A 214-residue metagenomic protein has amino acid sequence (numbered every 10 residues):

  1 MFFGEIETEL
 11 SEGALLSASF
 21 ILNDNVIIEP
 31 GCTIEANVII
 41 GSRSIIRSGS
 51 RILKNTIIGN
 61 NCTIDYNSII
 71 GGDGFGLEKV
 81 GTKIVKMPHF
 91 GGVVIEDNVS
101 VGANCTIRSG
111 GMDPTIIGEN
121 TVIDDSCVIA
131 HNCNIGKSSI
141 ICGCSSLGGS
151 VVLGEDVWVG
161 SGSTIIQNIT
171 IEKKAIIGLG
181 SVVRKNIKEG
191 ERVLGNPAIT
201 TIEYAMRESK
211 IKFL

Functional and structural regions predicted by a protein language model:
M1-F2: Phosphate-bearing ligand-interacting subdomains that bind or position ATP/ADP/UDP/GDP/NAD(P) or nucleotide-linked
E5-I6: Short, flexible, solvent-exposed loop/turn segments with mixed acidic/basic and small polar residues
E9-T200: Structural signal for interior beta-strand "rungs" in well-ordered beta-sheet cores of soluble enzyme domains
A205-L214: Long, leucine- and charge-enriched amphipathic alpha-helices that form heptad-repeat coiled-coil/leucine-zipper-like
